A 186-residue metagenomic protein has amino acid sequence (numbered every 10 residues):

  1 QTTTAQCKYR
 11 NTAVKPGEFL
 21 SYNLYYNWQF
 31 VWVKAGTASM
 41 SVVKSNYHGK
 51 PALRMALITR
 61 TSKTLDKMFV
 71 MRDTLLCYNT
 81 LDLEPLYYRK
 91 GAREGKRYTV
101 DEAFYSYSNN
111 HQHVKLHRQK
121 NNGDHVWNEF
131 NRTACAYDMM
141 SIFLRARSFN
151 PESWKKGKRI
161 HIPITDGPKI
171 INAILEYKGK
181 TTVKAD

Functional and structural regions predicted by a protein language model:
T2-T74, G91-Y98, T181-T182: N-terminal cleavable signal peptides for secretion/export
V14-Y22, G49-A56, L81-R89, Q112-V114 (+2 more regions): Short, hydrophobic/aromatic-rich segments at coil-to-beta transitions
K15-G17, Y98-D186: Solvent-exposed helix/loop surface patches that form functional interfaces
W32, S39, L65, L75-Y78 (+4 more regions): Generic detector of bulky aromatic hydrophobic side chains
F69-N121: Hydrophobic alpha-helical segments and helix pairs
